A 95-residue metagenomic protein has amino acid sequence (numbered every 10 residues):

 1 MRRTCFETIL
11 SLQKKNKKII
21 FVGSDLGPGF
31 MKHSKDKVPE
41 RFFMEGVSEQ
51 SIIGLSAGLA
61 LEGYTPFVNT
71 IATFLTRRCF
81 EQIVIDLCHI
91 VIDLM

Functional and structural regions predicted by a protein language model:
M1-M95: Thiamine diphosphate
